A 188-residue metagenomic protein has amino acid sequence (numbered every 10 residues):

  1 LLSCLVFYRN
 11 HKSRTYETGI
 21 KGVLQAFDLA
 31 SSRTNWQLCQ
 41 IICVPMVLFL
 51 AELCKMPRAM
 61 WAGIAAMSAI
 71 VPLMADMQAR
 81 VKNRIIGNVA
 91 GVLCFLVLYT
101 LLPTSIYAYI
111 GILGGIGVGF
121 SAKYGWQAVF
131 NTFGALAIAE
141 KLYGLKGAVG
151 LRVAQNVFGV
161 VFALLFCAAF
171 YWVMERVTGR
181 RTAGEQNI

Functional and structural regions predicted by a protein language model:
L1-F130, A137-I188: Alpha-helical transmembrane segments and their membrane-interface boundaries that form or gate the permeation pathway
